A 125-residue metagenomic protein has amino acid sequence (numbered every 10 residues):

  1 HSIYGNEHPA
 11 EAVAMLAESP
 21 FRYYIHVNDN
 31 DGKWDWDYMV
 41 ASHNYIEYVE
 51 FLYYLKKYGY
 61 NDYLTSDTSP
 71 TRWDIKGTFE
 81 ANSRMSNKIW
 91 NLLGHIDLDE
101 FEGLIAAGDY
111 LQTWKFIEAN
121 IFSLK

Functional and structural regions predicted by a protein language model:
S2-K125: Histidine-acidic metal/acid-base catalytic patches
